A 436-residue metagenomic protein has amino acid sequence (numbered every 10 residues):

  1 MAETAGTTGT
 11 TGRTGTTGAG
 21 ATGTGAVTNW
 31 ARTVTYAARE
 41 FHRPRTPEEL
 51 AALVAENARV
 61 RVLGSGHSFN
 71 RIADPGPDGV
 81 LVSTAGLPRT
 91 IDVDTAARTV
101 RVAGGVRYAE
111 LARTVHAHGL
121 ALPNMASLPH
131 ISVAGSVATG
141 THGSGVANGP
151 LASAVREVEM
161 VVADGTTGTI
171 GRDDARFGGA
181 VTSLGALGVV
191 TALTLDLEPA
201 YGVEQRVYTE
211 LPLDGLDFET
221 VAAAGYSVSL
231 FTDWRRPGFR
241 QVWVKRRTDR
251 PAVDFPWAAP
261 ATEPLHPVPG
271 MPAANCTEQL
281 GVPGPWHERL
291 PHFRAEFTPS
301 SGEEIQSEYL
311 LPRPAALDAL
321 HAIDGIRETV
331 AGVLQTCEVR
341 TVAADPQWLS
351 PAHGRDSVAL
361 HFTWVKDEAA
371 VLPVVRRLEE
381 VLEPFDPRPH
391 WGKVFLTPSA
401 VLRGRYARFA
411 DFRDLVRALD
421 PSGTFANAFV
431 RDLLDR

Functional and structural regions predicted by a protein language model:
M1-R436: Noncatalytic alpha-helical scaffold of FAD-dependent oxidoreductases
